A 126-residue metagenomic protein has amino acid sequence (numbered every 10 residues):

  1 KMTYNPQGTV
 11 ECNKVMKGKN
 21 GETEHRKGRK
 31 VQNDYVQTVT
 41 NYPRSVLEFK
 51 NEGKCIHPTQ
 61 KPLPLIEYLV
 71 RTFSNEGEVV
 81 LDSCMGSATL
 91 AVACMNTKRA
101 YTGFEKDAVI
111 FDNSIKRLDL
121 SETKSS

Functional and structural regions predicted by a protein language model:
K1-S126: Class I S-adenosyl-L-methionine
